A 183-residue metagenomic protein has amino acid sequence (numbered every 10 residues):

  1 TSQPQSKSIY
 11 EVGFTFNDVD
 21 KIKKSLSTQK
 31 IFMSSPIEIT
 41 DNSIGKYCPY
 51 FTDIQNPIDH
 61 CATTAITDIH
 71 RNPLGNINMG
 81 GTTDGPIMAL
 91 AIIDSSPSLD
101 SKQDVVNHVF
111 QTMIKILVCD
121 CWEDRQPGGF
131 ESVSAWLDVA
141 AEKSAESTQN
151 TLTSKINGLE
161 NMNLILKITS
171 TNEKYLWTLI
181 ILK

Functional and structural regions predicted by a protein language model:
T1-S27: N-terminal Sec-dependent export signals
V19-D104: Extracytoplasmic beta-rich ectodomain segments of secreted or membrane-anchored proteins
T28-P49, C119-I156: Short glycine-rich, low-complexity/disordered patches
G45-Y50, R71-N78, D138-K143, G158-K167: Short small/polar-residue motifs
T52, A65, E123-R125, L166: Extracellular/secretory pathway and lumenal proteins
I58-N72, V139-E160: Short, solvent-exposed secondary-structure boundary motifs
P73-S144: Long, charged/polar, surface-exposed segments that mediate recognition or autoinhibition
S154-K174, L179-I181: Short, exposed beta-strand-loop hairpins at the edges of beta-sheets in extracellular/periplasmic proteins
